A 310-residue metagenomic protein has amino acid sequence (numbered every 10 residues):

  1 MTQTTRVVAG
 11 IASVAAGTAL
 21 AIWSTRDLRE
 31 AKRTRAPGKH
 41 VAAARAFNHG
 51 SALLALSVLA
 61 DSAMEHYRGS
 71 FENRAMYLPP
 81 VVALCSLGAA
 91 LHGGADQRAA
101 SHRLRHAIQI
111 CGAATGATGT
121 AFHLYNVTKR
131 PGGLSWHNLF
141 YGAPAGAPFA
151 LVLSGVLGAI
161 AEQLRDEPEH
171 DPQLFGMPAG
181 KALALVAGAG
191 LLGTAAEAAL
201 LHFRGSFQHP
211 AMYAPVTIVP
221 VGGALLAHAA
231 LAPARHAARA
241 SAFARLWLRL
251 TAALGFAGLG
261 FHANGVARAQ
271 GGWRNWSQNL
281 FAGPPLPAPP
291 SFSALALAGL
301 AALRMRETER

Functional and structural regions predicted by a protein language model:
M1-R310: Short amphipathic, positively biased membrane-proximal segments that drive organelle/inner-membrane targeting
